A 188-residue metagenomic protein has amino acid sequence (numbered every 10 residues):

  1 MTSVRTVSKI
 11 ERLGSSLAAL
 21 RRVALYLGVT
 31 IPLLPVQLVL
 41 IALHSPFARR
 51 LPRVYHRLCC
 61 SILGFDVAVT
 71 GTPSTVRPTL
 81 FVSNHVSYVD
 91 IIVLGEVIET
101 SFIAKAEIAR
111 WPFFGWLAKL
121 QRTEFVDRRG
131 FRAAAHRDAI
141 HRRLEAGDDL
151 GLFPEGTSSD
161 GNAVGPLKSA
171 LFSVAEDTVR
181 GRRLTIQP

Functional and structural regions predicted by a protein language model:
R5-A68, W116-L120: A transmembrane-helix-recognition feature enriched in membrane-embedded lipid enzymes and envelope glyco-/phospholipid
S61-P188: Soluble catalytic domains of membrane acyltransferases
